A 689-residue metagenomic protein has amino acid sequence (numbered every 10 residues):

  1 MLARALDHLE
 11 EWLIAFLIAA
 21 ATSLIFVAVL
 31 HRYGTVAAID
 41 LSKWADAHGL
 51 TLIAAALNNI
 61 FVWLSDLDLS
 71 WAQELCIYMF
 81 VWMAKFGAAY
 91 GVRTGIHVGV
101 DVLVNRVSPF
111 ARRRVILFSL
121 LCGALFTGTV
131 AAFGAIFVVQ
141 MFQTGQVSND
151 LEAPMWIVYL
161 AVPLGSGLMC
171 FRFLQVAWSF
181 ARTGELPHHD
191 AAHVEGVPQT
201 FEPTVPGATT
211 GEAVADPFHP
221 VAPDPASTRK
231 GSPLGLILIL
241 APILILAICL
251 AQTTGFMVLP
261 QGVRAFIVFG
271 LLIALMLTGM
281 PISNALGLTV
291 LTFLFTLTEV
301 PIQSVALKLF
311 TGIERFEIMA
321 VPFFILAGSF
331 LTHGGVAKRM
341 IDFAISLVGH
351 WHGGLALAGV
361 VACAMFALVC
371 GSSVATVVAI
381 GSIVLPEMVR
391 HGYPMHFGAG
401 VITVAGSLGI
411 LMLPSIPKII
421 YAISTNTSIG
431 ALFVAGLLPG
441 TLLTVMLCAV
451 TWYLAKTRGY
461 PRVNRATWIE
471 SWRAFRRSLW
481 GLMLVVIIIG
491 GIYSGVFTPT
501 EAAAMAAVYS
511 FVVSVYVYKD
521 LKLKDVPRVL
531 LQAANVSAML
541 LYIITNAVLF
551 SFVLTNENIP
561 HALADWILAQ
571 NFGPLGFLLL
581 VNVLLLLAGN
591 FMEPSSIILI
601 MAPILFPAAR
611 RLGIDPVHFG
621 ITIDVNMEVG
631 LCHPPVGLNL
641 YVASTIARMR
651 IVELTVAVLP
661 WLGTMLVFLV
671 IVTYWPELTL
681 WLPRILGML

Functional and structural regions predicted by a protein language model:
M1-K230, L240-L244, Y542: Alpha-helical transmembrane segments and membrane-interface helix-loop junctions in multi-pass membrane proteins
D46-G49, A54, P206-L689: Alpha-helical transmembrane segments of multi-pass membrane transport proteins
